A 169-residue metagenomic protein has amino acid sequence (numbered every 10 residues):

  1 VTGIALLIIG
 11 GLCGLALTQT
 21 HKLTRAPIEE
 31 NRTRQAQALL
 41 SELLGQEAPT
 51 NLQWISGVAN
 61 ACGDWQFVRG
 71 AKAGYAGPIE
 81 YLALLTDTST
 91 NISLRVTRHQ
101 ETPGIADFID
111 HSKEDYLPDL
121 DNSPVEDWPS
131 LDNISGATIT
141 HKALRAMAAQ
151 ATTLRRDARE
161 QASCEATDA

Functional and structural regions predicted by a protein language model:
V1-A169: Flexible, solvent-exposed loop/hinge segments and secondary-structure transition points
